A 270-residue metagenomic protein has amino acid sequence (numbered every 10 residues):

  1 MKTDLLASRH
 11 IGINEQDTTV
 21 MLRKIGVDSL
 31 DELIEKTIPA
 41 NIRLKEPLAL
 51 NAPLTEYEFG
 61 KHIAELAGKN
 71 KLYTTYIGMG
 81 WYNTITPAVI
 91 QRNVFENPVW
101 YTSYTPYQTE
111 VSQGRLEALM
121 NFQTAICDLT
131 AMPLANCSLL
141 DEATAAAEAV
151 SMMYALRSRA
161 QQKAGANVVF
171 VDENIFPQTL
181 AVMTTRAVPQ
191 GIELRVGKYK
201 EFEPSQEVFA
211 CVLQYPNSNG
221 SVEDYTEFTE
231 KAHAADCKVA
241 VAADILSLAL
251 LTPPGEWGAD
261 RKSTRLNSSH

Functional and structural regions predicted by a protein language model:
M1-I13, D17, M21: Charged, compositionally biased N-terminal leader segments and the immediate start of the first structured element
V27-N41, A259-D260: TRNA-binding/sensing appendages of the translation machinery
K36-N121, C127: N-terminal entrance/gating region of PLP-dependent enzymes' catalytic architecture
N41, I63-K71, Q123, C127-L134 (+3 more regions): Structural signal for hydrophobic packing residues in well-ordered secondary-structure cores of soluble enzyme domains
N97-T109, C127-M132, K163-A166, L194 (+1 more regions): Gly-rich Lys/Arg/Thr-decorated short loops/hinges at beta-loop-alpha junctions or inter-strand turns that position
Y107-V111, D128-E148: Short loop-beta-helix segment that forms the pyridoxal 5′-phosphate
T144-R265: Conserved PLP-enzyme active-site core in the AAT-like
L266-H270: Positively charged, low-complexity/disordered segments
